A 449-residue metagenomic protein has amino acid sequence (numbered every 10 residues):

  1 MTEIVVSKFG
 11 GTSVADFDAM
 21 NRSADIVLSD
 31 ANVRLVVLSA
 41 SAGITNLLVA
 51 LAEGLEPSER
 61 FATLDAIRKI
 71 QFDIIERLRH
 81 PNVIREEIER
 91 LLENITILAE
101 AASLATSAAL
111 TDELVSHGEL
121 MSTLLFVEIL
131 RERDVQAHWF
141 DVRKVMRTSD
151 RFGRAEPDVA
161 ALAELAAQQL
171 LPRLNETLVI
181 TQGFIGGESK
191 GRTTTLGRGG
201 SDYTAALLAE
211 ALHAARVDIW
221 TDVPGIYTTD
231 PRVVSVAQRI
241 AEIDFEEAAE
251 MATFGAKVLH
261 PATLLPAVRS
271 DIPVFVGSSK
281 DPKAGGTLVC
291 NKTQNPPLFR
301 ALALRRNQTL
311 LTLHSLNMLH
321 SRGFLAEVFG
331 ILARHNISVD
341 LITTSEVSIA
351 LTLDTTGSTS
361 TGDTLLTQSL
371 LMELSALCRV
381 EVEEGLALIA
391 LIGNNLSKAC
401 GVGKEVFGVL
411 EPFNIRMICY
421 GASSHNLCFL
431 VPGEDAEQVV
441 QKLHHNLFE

Functional and structural regions predicted by a protein language model:
M1-L259, L264, V431-P432: Nucleotide/pyrophosphate-binding catalytic subdomain
N32, V135, I272, I337 (+1 more regions): Short phosphate-binding/catalytic loops that engage adenosine nucleotides
L35, R216-W220, V274-V276, D340 (+1 more regions): Short hydrophobic alpha-helical runs that function as membrane-insertion/retention elements
L38-E53, W139-F140, V276-T293, L351-L353 (+1 more regions): Terminal amphipathic helices with adjacent charged low-complexity linkers/tails
D134-W139, D218, F275-V276, A284 (+1 more regions): Proline-centered turn/helix-capping motifs that create local helix->coil transitions or kinks
H260, D271-S278: Acidic/polar loop patches that form or flank catalytic/metal-binding clefts of enzymes that bind anionic ligands
G285-E449: A conserved regulatory-domain signal marking ACT and ACT-like small-molecule sensing domains and adjacent regulatory
